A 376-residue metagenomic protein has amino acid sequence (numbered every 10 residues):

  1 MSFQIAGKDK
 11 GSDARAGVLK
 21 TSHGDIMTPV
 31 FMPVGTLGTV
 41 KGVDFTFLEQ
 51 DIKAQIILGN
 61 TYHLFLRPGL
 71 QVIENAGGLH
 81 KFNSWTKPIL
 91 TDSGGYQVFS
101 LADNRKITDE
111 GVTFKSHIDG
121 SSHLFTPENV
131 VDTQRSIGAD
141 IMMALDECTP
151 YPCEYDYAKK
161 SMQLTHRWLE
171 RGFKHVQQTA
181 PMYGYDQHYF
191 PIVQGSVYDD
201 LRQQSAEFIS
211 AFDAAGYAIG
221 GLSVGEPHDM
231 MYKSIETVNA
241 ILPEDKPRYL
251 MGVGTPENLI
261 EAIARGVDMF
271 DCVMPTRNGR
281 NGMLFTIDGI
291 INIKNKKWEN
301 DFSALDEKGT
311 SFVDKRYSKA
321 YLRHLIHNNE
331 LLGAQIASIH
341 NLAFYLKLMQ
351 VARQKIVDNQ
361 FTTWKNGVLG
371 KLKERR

Functional and structural regions predicted by a protein language model:
M1-M182, K296-E299: Non-catalytic, usually N-terminal nucleic-acid engagement modules in DNA/RNA processing proteins
M1-V18, I26-M32, K41-G42, D146-P152 (+1 more regions): C-terminal extensions of enzymes
G24, I57, D92, Q134 (+5 more regions): Conserved, mostly hydrophobic/aromatic
V130, S161, T165-W168, G172 (+5 more regions): Alpha-helical packing segments of well-folded alpha/beta enzyme cores
G138, L169, F173-V176, A180 (+4 more regions): Structural signal for hydrophobic packing residues in well-ordered secondary-structure cores of soluble enzyme domains
Y151-Y155, K159, G216-L222, L331-A334: Glycine- and acidic
Y155-H166, K174, D199-F212, I339: Short, electropositive alpha-helical surface patch
T179, Q187-L305: Glycine-rich phosphate/ribose-binding loops and adjacent secondary-structure elements that form binding surfaces
